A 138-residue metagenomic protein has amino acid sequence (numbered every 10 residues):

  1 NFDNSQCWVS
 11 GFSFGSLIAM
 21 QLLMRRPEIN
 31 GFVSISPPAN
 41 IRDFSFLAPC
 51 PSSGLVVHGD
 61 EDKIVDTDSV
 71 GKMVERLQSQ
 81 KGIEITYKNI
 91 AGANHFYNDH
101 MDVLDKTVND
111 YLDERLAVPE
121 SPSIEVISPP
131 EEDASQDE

Functional and structural regions predicted by a protein language model:
N1-P51: Primarily recognizes the serine-hydrolase "nucleophile elbow" in alpha/beta-hydrolase and SGNH/GDSL folds
M24-R25, K72-E75, D110: Short, well-ordered alpha-helices that flank and scaffold nucleotide-derived cofactor binding pockets
V33, L55-V57, K88: Hydrophobic/aromatic beta-strand patches that form the interior of the parallel beta-sheet core in alpha/beta enzyme
P37, G59, G92: Cofactor-binding loop segments of dinucleotide-utilizing enzymes, especially the Rossmann-like FAD- and NAD(P)+-binding
F44-S45, D66-V70, N98-D102: Conserved strand-to-helix beginnings and helix N-cap segments that scaffold or border functional pockets
C50, L55-H58, D62: Short beta-strand/loop motif that positions the catalytic acidic residue of the alpha/beta-hydrolase fold
S52, D66-R76: Short alpha-helix in the alpha/beta-hydrolase fold that links the catalytic acid
Q80-E138: C-terminal catalytic histidine-bearing segment of alpha/beta-hydrolase fold enzymes
